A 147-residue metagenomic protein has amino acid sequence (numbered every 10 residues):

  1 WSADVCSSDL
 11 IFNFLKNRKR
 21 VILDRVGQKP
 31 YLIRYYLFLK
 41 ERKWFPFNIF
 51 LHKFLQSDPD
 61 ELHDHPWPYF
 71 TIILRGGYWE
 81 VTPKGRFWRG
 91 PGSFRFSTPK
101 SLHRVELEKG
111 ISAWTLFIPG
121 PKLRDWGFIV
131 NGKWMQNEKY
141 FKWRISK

Functional and structural regions predicted by a protein language model:
W1-S7: Short, small-residue-biased leader/transition segments that mark boundaries at the very start of proteins
S8-P46: A short, N-terminal "cap"/entry segment at the start of jelly-roll beta-barrel domains of the cupin/DSBH fold
N48-H65, P99: Conserved short histidine dyad/triad with adjacent acidic residue
D64-W79: Short, conserved beta-strand element in jelly-roll/cupin
V81-R104: Short acidic-glycine-tyrosine-enriched beta hairpin
F96, G110-G127: A short hydrophobic beta-strand segment most commonly corresponding to one strand of the jelly-roll/cupin
D125-K147: Active-site or metal-binding loop neighborhoods of secreted/extracellular toxin and effector enzymes
